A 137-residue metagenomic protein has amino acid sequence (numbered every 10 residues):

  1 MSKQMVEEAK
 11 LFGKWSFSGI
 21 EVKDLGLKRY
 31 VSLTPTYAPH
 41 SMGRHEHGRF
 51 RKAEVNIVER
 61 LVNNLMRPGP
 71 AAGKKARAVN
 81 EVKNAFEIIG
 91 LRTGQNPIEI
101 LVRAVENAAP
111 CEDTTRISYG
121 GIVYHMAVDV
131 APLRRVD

Functional and structural regions predicted by a protein language model:
M1-V79, K83-D137: Strongly charged
